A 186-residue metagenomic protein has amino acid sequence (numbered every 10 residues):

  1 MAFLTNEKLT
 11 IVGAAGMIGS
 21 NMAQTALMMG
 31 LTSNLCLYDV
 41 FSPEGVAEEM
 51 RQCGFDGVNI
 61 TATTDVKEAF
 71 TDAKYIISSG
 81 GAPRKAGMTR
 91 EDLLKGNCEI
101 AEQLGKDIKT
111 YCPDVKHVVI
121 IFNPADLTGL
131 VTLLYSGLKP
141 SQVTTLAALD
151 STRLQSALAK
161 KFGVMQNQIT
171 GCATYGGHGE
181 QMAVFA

Functional and structural regions predicted by a protein language model:
N6, L31-K74, A82, M88: Conserved N-terminal Rossmann-fold NAD(P) cofactor-binding segment
A15: Conserved glycine-rich cofactor-binding loop
G19-S20: N-terminal Rossmann-fold NAD(P) dinucleotide-binding loop
M28-N34, G137-P140: Conserved S-adenosyl-L-methionine
G81-R84, P124-A125: Short glycine-rich anion-binding loops that position phosphate/pyrophosphate groups of nucleotides and phosphorylated
T89-S156: Rossmann-like NAD(P)(H) cofactor-binding subdomain of soluble oxidoreductases
S156-A186: Mobile gating loops/cap/lid regions near enzyme active sites that modulate substrate access
